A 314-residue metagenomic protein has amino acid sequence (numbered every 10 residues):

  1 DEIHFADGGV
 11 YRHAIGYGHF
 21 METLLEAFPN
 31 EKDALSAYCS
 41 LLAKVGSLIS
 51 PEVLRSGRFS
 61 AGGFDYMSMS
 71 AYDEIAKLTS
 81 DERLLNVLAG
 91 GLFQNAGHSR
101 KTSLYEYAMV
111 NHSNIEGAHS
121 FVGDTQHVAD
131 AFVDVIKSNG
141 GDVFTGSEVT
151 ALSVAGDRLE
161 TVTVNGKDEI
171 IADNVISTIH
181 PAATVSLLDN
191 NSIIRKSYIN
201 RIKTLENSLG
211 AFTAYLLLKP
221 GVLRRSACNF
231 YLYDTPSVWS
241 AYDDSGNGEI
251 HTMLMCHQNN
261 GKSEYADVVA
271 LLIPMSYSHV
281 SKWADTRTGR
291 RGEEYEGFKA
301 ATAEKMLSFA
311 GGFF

Functional and structural regions predicted by a protein language model:
A6-T102: Rossmann-like flavin
P51-S56, K137-V143, R224, G311-F314: Surface-exposed helix-capping loop/turn segments at secondary-structure junctions
G90, H112-S120, A211, A284-Y295: Glycine- and acidic
T102-S113, P274-S276, W283-D285: Residues forming anionic-ligand binding surfaces in small-molecule and nucleic-acid pockets of primarily soluble enzymes
Y107-N165, I170: Helical element adjacent to the flavin cofactor pocket in flavoenzyme catalytic cores
T150-E264: Mid-domain catalytic core of redox enzymes that form a hydrophobic substrate pocket/lid adjacent to a catalytic redox
P220-F314: C-terminal segments that line or cap access tunnels to active or ligand-binding sites in enzymes and enzyme-associated
